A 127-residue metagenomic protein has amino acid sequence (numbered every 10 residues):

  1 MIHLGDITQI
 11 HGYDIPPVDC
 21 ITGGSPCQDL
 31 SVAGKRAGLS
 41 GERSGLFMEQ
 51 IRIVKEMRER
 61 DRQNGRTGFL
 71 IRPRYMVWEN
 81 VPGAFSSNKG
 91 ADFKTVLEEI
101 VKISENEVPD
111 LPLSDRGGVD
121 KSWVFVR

Functional and structural regions predicted by a protein language model:
M1-Q9: SAM cofactor-binding core of SAM-dependent methyltransferases, primarily the Rossmann-like beta-alpha-beta module
I10-C20, L30-R127: Class I S-adenosyl-L-methionine
S25-P26: Short glycine-/small-residue-rich Rossmann-like dinucleotide-binding loops
